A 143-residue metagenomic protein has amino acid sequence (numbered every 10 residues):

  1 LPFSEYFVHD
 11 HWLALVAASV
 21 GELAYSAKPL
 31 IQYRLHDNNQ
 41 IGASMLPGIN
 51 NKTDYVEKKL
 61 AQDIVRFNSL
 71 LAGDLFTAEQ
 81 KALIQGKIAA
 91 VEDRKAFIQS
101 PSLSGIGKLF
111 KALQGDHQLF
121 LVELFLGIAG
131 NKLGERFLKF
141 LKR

Functional and structural regions predicted by a protein language model:
L1-L46: Conserved nucleotide-sugar donor-binding catalytic segment
D10, F76, K81-I84: Extended hydrophobic/Leu-rich segments
Y33-N38, G42-T77: Catalytic core of nucleotide-sugar-dependent glycosyltransferases
E57, I64, L71, K81 (+2 more regions): Heptad-repeat amphipathic alpha-helical coiled-coil interaction surface used for oligomerization/assembly
I84-R143: Membrane-interface aromatic/basic loop that binds lipid-linked glycans or pyrophosphate carriers, typified by
